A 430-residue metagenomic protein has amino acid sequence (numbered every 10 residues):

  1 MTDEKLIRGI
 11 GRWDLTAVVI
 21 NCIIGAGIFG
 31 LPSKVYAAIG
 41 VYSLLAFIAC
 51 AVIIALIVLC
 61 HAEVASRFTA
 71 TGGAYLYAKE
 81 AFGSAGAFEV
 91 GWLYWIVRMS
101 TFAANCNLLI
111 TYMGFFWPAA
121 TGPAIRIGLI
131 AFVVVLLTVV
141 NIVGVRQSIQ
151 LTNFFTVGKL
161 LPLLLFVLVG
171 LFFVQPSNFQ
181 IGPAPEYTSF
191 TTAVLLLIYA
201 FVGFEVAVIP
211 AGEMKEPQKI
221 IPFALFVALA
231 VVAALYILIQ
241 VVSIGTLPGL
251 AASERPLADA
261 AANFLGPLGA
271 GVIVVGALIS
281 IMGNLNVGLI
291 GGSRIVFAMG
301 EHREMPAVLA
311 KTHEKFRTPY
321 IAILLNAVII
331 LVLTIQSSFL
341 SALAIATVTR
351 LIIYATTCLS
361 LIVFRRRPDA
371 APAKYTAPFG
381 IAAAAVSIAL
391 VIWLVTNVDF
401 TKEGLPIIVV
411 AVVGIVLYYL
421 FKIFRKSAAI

Functional and structural regions predicted by a protein language model:
M1-S33, A37-Y42, I54-L59, T71 (+3 more regions): Membrane-interface "cap" regions at the ends of multi-pass membrane proteins
T2-L6, L44, A120-I125, F154-V275: Helix-loop-helix junctions that connect adjacent transmembrane segments in multi-pass membrane transporters
R8-V19, G83-I96, L129-V133, P185-L197 (+3 more regions): Select transmembrane alpha-helical segments in multipass membrane proteins
K34-A38, A46, A55-V134, T138-I142 (+4 more regions): Hydrophobic transmembrane alpha-helices that form the core helical bundles of multi-pass secondary transporters
L76-Y77, G114-A119, F226-N286, E304-S341 (+1 more regions): TM-loop-TM module centered on a large, flexible mid-protein loop between adjacent transmembrane helices in multi-pass
I110, A124-F173, A184-E186, L225-A228 (+3 more regions): Membrane-interface loop-to-helix entry segments
Y112, F116, V135-V139, V167 (+6 more regions): Alpha-helical transmembrane segments of multipass membrane proteins
L151, A184, V308-R317, Y354-E403 (+1 more regions): C-terminal membrane-solvent junction of multi-pass transporters and transport-like membrane proteins
